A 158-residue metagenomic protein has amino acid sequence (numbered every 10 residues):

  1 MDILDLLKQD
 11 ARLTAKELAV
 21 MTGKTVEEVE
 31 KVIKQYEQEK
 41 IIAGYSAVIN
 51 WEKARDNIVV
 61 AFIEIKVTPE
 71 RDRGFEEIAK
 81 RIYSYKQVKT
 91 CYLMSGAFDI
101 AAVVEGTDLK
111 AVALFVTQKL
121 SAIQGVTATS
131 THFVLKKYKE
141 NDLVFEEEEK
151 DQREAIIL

Functional and structural regions predicted by a protein language model:
M1-L158: A compositional/biophysical signature of low hydrophobicity enriched in polar/charged and small residues
